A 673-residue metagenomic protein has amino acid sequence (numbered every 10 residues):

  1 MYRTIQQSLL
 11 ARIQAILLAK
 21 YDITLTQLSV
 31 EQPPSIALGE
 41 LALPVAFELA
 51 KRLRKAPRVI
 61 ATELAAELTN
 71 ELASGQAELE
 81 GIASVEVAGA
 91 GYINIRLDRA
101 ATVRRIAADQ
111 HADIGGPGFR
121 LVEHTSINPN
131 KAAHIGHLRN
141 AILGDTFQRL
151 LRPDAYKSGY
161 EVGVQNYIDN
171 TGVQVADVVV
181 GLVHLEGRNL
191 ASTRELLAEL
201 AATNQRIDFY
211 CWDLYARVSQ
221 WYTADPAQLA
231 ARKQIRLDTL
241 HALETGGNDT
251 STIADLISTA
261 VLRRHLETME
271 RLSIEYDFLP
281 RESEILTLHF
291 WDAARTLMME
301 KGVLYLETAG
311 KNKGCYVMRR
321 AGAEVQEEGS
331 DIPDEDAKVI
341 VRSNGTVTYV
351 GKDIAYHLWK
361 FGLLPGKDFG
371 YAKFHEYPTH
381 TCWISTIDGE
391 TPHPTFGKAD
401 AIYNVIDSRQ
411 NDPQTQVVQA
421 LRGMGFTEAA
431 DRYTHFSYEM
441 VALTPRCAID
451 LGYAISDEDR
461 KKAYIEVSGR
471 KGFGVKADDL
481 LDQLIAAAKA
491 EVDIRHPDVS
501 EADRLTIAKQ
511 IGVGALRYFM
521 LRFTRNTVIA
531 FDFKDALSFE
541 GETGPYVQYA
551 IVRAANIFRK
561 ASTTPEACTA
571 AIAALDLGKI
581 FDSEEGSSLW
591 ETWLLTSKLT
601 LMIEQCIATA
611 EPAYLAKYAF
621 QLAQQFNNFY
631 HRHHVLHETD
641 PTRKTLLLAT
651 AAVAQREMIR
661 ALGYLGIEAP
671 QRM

Functional and structural regions predicted by a protein language model:
M1-V103, I114-M673: Non-catalytic interaction-recognition regions
R104-Q110: Short, charged, solvent-exposed linker or helix-capping segments at domain edges/interfaces that act as flexible hinges
